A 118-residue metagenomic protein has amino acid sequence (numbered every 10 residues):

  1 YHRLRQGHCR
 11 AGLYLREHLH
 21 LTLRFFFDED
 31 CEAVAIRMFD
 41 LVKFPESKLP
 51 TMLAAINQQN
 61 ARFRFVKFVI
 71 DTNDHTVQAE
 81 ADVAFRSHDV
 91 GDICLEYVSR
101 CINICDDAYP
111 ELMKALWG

Functional and structural regions predicted by a protein language model:
H2-L41: Ser/Thr-rich, low-complexity intrinsically disordered terminal regions
R37-T76: Short, internal acidic amphipathic alpha-helical interface segments that mediate docking to partner proteins
V42, V83-F85: Beta-strand elements of well-folded, non-transmembrane domains
V77-A81: Short, aliphatic-rich beta-strand segments
F85-V98: A short acidic/glycine-rich loop-to-helix N-cap element
C94, I102-D107, E111-L112: Long, contiguous binding/interaction regions
M113-G118: Short, highly charged C-terminal tails/helix-capping segments
